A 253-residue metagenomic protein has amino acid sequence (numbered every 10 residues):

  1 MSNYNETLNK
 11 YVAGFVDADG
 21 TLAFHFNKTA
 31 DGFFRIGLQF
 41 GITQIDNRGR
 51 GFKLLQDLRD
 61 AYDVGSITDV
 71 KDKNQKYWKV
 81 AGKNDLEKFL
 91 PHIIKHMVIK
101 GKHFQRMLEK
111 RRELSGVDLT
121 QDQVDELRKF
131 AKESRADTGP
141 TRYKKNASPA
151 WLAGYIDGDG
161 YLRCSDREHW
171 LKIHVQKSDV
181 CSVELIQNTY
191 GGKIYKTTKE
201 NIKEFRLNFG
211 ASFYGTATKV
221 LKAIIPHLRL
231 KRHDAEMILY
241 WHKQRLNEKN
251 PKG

Functional and structural regions predicted by a protein language model:
M1-G253: Internal intein/HINT superfamily modules and their associated LAGLIDADG
